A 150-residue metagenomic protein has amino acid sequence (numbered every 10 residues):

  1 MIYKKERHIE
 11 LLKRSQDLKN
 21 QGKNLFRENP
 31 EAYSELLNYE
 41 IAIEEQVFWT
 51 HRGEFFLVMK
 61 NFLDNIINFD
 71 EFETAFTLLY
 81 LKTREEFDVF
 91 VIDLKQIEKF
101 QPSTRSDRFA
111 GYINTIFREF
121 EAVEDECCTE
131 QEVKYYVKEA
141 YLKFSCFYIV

Functional and structural regions predicted by a protein language model:
M1-V150: Acidic, Ser/Pro/Thr-rich low-complexity regulatory regions and the short amphipathic helical interaction modules they
